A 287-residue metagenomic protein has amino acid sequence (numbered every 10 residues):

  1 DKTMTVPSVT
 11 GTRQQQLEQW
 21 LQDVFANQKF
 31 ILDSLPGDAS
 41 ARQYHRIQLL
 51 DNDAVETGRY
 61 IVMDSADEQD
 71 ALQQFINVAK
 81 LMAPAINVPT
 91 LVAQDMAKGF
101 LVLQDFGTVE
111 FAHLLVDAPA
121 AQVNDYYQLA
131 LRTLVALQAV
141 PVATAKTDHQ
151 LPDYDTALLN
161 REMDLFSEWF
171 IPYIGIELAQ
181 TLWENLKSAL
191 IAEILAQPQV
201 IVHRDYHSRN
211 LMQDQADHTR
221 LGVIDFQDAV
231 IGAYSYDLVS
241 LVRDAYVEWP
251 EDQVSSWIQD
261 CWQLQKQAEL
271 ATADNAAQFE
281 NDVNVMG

Functional and structural regions predicted by a protein language model:
K2-T3, T272-G287: Short, intrinsically disordered, charge-balanced linker/junction segments flanking boundaries in proteins
T5-N27: Juxta-kinase regulatory segment immediately upstream of eukaryotic protein kinase catalytic domains
L17, D23, V142-P152, A157-L158 (+3 more regions): An alpha-helical support segment within catalytic cores of ATP-dependent transferases
N27-H45: ATP-binding glycine-rich phosphate-binding loop
A41-Q48, L137, A189-Y236, E248-W249: Active-site acidic catalytic loop and adjacent metal/ATP-binding pocket of ATP-dependent phosphoryl transfer enzymes
H45-R161, P172, A196: ATP-binding pocket architecture of kinase catalytic cores
I61, N87, L101, V200 (+2 more regions): Protein kinase-like catalytic core scaffold
D164-Y173, Y234-T272: Active-site activation/catalytic loop segments of kinase-like enzymes and analogous catalytic loops in related
